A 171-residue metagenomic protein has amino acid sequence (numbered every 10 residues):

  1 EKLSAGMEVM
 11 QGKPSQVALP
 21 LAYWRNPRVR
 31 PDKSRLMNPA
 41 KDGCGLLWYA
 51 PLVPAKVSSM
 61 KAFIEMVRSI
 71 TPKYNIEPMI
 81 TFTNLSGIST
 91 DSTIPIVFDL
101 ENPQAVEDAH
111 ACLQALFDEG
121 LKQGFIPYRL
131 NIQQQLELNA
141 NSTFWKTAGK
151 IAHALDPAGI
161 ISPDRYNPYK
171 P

Functional and structural regions predicted by a protein language model:
E1-P171: Conserved glycine-rich FAD pyrophosphate-binding loop
